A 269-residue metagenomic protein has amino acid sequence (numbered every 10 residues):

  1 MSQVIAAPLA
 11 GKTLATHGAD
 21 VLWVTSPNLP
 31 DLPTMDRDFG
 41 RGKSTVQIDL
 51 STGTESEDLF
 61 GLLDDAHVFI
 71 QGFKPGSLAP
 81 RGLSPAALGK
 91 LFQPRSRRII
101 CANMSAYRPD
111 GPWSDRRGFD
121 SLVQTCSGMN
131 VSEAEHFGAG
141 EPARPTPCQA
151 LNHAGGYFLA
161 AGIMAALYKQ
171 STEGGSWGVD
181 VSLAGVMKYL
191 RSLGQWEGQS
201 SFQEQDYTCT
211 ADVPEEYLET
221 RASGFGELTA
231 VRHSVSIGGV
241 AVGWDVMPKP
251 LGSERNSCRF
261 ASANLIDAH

Functional and structural regions predicted by a protein language model:
M1-G185, W196-R232, G239-P248, G252-H269: N-terminal helix-loop segment corresponding to the beta1-alpha1 unit of nucleotide/adenylate-binding folds
K188: Short Gly/Pro-enriched loop/turn and capping motifs at secondary-structure junctions
R191: C-terminal active-site-capping segments
